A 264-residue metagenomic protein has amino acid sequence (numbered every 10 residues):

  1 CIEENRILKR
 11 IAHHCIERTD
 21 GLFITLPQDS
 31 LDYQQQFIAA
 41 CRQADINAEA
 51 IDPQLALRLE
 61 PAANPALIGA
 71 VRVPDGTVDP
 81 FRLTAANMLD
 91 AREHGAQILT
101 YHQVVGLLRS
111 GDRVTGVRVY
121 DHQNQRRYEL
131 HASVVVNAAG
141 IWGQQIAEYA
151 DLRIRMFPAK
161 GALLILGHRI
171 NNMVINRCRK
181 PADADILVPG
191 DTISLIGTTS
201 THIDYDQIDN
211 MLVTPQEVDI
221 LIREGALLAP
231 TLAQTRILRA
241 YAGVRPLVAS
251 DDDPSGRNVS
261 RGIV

Functional and structural regions predicted by a protein language model:
C1-L55, L59, A184-D185: Dinucleotide-binding Rossmann-like beta1-alpha1 core, especially the glycine-rich loop that anchors the ADP
E3-H14, Q43-I46, P61, E93-Q97 (+2 more regions): Generic secondary-structure signature for well-ordered alpha-helical cores
E4, L8, L83, N87 (+2 more regions): Alpha-helical packing segments of well-folded alpha/beta enzyme cores
D52, T100-H102, R239: Short loop/edge segments at beta-strand edges and connector loops that shape dinucleotide/nucleotide cofactor-binding
A63-L67, L108-G116, I170-N171, V259: A short, glycine/Asx- and small/polar-enriched loop/turn that sits immediately N-terminal to a beta-strand
A70-V134: Helical element adjacent to the flavin cofactor pocket in flavoenzyme catalytic cores
P80, D90, Q145-E148, R153-A162 (+2 more regions): C-terminal catalytic lobe of FAD-dependent flavoproteins
Q123, A132-Q144, R169, T199-S200: Glycine-/small-residue-rich beta->alpha transition segments that form the dinucleotide
